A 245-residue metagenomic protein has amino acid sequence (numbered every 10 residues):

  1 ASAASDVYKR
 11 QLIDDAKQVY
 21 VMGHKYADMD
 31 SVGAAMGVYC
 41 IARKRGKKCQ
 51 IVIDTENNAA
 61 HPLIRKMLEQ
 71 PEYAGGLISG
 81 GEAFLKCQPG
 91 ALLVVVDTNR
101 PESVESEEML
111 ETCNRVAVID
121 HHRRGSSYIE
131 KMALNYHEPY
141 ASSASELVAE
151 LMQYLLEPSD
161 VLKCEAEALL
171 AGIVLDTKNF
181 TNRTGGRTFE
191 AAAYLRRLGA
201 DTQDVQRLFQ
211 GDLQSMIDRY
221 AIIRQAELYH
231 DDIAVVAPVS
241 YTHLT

Functional and structural regions predicted by a protein language model:
S5, K9-Y26, S31-I78, A83-L92 (+1 more regions): Hydrophobic helix-and-loop "lid/oligomerization" segment in the mid-to-C-terminal part of catalytic domains
L12-I13, L85-Q88, E108-E111, Y128-I129 (+3 more regions): Solvent-exposed alpha-helices and their adjacent loops that cap or buttress functional pockets in soluble metabolic
Y20-G23, R100-M109, R123-Y128, S145-M152 (+3 more regions): Short, mixed-charge, low-aromatic patches
H24-K25, T55, V96-N99, I119-H122 (+4 more regions): Fold-independent oxyanion-binding glycine-rich loops and adjacent beta-strand/coil segments at enzyme active sites
G33, P62-R65, S106-E108, Y128-K131 (+2 more regions): Short acidic, glycine/serine/threonine-rich loops at helix termini
G76-L134: Active-site cofactor/cluster-binding pocket
H121-A192: Short alpha-helices
